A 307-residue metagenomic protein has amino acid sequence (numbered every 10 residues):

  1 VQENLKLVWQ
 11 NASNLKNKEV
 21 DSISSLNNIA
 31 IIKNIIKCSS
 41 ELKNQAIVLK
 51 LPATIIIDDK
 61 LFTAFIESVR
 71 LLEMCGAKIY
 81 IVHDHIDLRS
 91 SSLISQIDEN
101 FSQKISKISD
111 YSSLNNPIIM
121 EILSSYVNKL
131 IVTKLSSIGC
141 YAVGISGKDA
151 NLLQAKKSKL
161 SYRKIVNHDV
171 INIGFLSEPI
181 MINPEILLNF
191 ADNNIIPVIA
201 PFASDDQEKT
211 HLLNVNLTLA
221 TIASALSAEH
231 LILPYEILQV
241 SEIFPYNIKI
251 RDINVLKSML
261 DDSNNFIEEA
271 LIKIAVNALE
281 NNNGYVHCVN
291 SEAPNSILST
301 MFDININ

Functional and structural regions predicted by a protein language model:
V1-E292: Nucleotide/pyrophosphate-binding catalytic subdomain
S291-T300: C-terminal alpha-helical cap/extension of soluble enzyme domains
F302-N307: Long, charged amphipathic helices and adjacent flexible linkers at domain junctions
